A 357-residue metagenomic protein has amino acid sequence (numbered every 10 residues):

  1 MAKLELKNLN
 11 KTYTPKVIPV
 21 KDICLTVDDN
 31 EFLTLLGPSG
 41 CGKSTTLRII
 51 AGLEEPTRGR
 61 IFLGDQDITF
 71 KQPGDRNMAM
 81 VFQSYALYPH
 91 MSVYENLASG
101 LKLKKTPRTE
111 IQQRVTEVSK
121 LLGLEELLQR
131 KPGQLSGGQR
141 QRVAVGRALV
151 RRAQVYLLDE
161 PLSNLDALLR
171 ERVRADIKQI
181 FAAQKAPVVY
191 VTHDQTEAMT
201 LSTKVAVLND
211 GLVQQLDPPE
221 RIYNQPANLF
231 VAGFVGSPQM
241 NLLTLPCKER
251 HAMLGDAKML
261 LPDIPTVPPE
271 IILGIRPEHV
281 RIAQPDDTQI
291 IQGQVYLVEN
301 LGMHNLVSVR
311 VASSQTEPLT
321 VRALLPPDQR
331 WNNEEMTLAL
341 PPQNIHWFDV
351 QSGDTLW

Functional and structural regions predicted by a protein language model:
M1-L6, N10-D22, K71-D75: A short, flexible loop at the N-terminus of ABC-type nucleotide-binding domains that lies
E5, T26, F62, T337-A339: ABC ATPase nucleotide-binding domain
I23-T34: Pre-Walker A (P-loop) beta-loop-beta motif of ABC nucleotide-binding domains
L36-P38: The feature captures the beta-strand-to-loop junction immediately N-terminal to the Walker
A51: Helix-to-loop junction immediately C-terminal to a conserved catalytic motif
G59-D67: Conserved ABC transporter NBD signature motif
K71-F230: ABC ATPase nucleotide-binding domains
P238, R250-W357: Non-catalytic connector elements of ABC transporters
